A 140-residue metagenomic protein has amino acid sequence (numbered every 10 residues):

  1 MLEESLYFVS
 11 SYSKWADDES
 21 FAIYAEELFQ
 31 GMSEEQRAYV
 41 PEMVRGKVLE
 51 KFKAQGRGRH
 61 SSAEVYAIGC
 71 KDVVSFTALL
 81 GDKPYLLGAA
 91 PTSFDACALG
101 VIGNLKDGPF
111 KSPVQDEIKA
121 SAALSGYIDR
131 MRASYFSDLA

Functional and structural regions predicted by a protein language model:
M1-A140: C-terminal alpha-helical interaction module
